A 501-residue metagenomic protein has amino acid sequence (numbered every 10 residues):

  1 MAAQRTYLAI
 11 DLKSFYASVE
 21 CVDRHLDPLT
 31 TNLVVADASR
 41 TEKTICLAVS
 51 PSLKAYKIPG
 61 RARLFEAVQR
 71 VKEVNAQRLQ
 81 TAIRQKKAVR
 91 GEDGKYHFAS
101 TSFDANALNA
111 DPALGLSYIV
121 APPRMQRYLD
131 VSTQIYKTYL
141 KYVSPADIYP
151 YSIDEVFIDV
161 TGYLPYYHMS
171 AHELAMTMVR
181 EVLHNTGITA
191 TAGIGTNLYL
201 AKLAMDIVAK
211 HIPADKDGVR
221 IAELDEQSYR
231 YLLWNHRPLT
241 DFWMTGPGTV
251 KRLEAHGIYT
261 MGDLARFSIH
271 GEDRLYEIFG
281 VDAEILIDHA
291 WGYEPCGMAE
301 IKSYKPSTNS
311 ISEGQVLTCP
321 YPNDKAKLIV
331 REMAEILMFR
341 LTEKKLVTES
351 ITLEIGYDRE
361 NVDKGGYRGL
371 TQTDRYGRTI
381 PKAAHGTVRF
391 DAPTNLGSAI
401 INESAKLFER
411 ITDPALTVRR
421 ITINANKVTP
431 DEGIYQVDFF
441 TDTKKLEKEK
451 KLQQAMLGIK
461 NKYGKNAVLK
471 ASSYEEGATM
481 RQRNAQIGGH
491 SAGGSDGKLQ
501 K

Functional and structural regions predicted by a protein language model:
M1-D288, P295-M298, T443-K501: Gly/Gly-Pro- and Ser/Thr-rich, intrinsically disordered tail segments characteristic of DNA damage-repair and tolerance
A2, A9, D241, P247-T417: DNA-contacting surface of Y-family translesion DNA polymerases
L29-T31, E349, A384-G386, R419-I421 (+1 more regions): A generic structural signal for short beta-strands and their flanking turns/coil linkers
I153-V156, V347-V362, N424-E432: Core structural elements
V156-G162, A384-D391, Y435-T441: Short, hydrophobic beta-strand segments
T189-T191, T352, R420-T422: Residues at or immediately flanking beta-strands
D363-Y367, G433-V437, R481: Short conserved micro-motifs at the rims of enzyme active sites and ligand-binding pockets
A405-N461: C-terminal hydrophobic structural anchor segments that stabilize assembly/packing rather than catalytic chemistry
